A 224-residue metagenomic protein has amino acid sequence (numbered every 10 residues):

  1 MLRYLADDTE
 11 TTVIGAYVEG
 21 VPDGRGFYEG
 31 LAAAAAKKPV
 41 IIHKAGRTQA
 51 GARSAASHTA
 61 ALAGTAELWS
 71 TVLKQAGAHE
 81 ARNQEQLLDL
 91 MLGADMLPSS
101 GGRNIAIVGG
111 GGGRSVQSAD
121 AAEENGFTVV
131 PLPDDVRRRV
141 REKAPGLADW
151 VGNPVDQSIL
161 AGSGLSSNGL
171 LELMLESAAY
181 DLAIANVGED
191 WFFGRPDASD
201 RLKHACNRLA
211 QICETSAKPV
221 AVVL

Functional and structural regions predicted by a protein language model:
M1-L224: Catalytic-core regions of core metabolic enzymes, especially those transforming organic acids/acyl-group intermediates
